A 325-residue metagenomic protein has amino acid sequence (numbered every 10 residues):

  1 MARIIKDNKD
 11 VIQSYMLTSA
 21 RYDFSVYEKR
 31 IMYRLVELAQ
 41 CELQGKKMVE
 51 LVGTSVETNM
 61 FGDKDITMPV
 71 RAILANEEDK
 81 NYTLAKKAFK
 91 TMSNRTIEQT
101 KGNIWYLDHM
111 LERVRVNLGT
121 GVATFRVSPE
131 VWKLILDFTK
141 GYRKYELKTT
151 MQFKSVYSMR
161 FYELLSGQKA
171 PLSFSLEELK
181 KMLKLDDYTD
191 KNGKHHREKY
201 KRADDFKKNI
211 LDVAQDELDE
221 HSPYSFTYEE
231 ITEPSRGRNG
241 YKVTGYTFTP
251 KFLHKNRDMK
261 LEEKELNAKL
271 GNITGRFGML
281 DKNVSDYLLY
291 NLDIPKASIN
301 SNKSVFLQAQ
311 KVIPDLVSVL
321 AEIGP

Functional and structural regions predicted by a protein language model:
M1-P325: Charged, alpha-helix-forming regions
